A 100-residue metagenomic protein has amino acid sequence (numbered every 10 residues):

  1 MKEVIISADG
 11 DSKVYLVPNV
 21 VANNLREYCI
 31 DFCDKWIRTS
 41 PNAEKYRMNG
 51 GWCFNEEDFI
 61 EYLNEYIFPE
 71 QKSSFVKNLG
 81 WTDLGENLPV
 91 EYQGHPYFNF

Functional and structural regions predicted by a protein language model:
M1-N23: Short, extreme N-terminal segment that most often corresponds to the first beta-strand
A22-F32: Short, surface-exposed linear segments at secondary-structure transitions and domain or protein termini
C33-F100: Short, mixed-charge low-complexity intrinsically disordered segments
